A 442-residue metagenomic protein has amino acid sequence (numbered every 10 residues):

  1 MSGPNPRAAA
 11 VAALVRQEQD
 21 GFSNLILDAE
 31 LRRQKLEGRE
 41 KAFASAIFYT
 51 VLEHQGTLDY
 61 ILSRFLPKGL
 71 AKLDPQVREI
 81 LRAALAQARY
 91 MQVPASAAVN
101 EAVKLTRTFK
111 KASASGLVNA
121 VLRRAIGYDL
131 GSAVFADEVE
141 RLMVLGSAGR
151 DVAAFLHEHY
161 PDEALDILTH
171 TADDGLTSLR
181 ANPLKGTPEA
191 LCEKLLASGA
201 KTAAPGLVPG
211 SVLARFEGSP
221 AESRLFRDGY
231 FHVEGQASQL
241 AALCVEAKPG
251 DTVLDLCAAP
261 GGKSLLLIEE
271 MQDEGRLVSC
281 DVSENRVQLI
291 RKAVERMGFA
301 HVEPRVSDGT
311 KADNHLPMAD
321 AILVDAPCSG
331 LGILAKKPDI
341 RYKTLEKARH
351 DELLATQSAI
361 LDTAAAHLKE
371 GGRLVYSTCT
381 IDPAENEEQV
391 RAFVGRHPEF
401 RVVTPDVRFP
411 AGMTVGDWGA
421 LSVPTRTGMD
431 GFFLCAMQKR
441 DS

Functional and structural regions predicted by a protein language model:
M1-S442: S-adenosylmethionine
